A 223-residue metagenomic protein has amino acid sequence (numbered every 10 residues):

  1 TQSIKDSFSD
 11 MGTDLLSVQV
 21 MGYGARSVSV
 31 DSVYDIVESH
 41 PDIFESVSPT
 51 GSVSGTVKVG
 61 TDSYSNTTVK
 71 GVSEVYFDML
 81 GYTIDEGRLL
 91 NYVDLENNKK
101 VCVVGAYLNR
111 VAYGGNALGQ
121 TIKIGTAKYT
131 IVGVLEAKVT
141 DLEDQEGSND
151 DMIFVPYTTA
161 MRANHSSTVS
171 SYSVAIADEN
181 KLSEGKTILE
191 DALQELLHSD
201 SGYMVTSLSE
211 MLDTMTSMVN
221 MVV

Functional and structural regions predicted by a protein language model:
T1-G81, Y92, R110, M161-N164 (+3 more regions): Hydrophobic, regular-secondary-structure patches
T1-I4, S173-A175, S183-L189, E195-V223: Peri-transmembrane interface segments
I4, V28-D31, G114-T121, S170-S171 (+1 more regions): Generic detector of contiguous secondary-structure segments
S17, V101, S171-A175: Short aromatic/hydrophobic contact patches that present stacked aromatics for nucleic-acid/ligand binding
S29, N97, I153, M218-M221: Short, conserved glycine- and acidic-residue-centered signature motifs in active-site or ligand-binding loops
T50-G51, D62-A163, S167, E179 (+1 more regions): Hydrophobic secondary-structure segments that place a key small or acidic residue at a functional site
G55-G60, V139-D144, L212-T216: A short acidic, helix-capping loop that chelates divalent metal ions and anchors anionic groups
